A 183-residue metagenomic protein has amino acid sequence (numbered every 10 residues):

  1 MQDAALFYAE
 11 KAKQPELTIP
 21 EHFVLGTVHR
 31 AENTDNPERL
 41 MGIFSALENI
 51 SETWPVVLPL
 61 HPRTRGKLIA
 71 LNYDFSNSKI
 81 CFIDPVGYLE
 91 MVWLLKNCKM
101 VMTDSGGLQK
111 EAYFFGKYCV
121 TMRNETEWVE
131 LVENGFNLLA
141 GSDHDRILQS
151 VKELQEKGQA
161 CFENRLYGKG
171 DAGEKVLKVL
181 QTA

Functional and structural regions predicted by a protein language model:
M1-A183: Nucleotide-activated sugar donor-binding and catalytic core shared by glycosyltransferases and related lipid-linked
